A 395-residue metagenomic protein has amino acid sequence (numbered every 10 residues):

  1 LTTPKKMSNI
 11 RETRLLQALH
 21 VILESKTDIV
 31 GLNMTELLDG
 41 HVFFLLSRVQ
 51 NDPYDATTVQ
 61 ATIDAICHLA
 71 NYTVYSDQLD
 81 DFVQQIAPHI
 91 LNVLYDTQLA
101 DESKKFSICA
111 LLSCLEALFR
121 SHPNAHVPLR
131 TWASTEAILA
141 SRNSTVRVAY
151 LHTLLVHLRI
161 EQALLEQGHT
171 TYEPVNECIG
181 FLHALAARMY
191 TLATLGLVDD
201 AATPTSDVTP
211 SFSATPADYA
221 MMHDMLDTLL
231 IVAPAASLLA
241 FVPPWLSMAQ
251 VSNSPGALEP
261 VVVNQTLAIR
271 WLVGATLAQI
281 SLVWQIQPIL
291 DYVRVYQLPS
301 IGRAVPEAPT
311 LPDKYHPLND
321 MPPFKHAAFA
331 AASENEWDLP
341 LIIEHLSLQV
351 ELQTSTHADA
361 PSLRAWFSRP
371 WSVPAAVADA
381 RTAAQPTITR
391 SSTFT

Functional and structural regions predicted by a protein language model:
L1-T2, H41-L46, I66, I86 (+6 more regions): Buried hydrophobic core positions in alpha-solenoid tandem helical repeats
T2-T13, D28-N33, L46-Q60, T73-D81 (+7 more regions): Short coil/turn segments at helix-helix junctions and helix-capping linkers within large alpha-helical proteins
N33, L37, H41, Q78 (+7 more regions): Structural recognition of alpha-solenoid helical scaffolds
L38-H41, Q60-A61, Q84-P88, Y172-E177 (+1 more regions): Short alpha-helical linear motifs
S47, N92, D96, A117-N124: Conserved helix-loop functional segments at active or binding sites
A65-Y72, C114-A125, W132-T395: Alpha-solenoid helical-repeat scaffold
